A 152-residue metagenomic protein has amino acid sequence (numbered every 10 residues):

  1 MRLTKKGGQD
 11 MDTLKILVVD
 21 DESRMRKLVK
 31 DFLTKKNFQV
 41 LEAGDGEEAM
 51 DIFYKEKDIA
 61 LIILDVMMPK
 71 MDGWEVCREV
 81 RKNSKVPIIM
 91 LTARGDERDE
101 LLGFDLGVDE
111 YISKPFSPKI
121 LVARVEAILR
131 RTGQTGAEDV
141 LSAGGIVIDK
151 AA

Functional and structural regions predicted by a protein language model:
L14-K15, A127-A152: Short, Lys/Arg-enriched segments at the junction into DNA-binding effector domains of transcriptional regulators
D20, D65, T92: Active-site residues of response regulator receiver
K27-K35: Charged docking surfaces used in two-component/phosphorelay signaling
E42-L61: Acidic, metal-coordinating helix/loop segments flanking the phosphotransfer/catalytic sites of two-component signaling
D45-E48, D72-E75, D99: Acidic catalytic/metal-coordinating carboxylates
D51, W74-K85: Short amphipathic alpha-helix used as the core "switch/output" element in two-component signaling
M68: Receiver (REC) domain active-site loop signature in two-component systems and cognate sites in sensor histidine kinases
